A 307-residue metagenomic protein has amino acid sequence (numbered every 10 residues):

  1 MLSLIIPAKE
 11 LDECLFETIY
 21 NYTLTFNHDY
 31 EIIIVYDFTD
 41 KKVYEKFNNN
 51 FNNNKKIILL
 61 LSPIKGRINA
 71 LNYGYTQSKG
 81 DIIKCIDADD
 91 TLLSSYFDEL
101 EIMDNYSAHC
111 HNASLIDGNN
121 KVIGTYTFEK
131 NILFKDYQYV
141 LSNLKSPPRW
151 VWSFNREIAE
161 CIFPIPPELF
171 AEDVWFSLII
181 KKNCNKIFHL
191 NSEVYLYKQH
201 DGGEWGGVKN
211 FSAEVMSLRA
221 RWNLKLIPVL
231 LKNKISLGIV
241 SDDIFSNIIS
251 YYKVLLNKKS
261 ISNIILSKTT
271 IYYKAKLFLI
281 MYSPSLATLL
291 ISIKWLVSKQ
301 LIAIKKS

Functional and structural regions predicted by a protein language model:
M1-S3, E31, W175: Cell-envelope/extracellular polymer assembly enzymes that use nucleotide-activated donors
E10-L24: Short, well-formed alpha-helical segments that are part of the catalytic scaffolds of diverse glycosyltransferases
Y20-L60: Acidic donor-binding segment of Leloir-type glycosyltransferases
L24, L169, K182, K198-S307: C-terminal subregions of glycosyltransferases and related glycan-biosynthesis enzymes
N54-K56, N69-N72, F97-C161: Flexible acidic/His/Gly-enriched loops in nucleotide-sugar-dependent glycosyltransferase catalytic domains
S62-S78: Glycine-rich, basic loop-to-helix element that forms the pyrophosphate-binding segment of sugar-nucleotide handling
I83: Short aromatic/hydrophobic "clamp" motif used to bind/position activated sugar donors
K135-N210: Conserved nucleotide-sugar donor-binding catalytic segment
